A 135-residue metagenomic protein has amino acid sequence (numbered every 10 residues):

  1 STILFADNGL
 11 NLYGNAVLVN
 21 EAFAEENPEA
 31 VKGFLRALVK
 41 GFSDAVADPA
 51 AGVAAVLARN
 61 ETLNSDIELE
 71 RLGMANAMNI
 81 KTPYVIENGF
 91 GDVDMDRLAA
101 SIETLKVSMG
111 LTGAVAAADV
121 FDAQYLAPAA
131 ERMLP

Functional and structural regions predicted by a protein language model:
S1, Y13-V17, E21-A22: Small-molecule pocket liners
S1-A6, E68-E70: Ligand-binding "clamshell"
L4, N20, D94, D122-L126: Helix N-cap / beta->alpha transition motif
F5-Y13: Short Pro/Gly-enriched coil loops immediately N-terminal to beta-strands
G9-L10, F23-A24, G41: Short, catalytically relevant binding-site loops at active-site mouths
L12, L18, V85-N88, K106 (+2 more regions): Residue-level signal for pocket-adjacent positions within structured domains
E26-G110: Secondary-structure end/capping motifs
L98-P135: Conserved C-terminal helix/tail region of periplasmic/extracytoplasmic solute-binding proteins
